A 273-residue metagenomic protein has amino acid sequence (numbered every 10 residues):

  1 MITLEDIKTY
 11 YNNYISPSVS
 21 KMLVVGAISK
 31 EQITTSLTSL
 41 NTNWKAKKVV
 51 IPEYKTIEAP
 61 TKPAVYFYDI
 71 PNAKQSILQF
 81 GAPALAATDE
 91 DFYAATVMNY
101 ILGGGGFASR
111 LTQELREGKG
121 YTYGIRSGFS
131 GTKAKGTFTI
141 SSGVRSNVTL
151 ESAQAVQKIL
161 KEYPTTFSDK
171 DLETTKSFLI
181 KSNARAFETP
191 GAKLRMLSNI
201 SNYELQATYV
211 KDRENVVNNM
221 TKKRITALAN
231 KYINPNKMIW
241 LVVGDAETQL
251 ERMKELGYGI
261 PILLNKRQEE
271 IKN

Functional and structural regions predicted by a protein language model:
M1-S20, P52-I57, N183, N199-Y232: Histidine-acidic residue clusters that define the catalytic metal-binding segment of zinc metallopeptidase domains
I7-Y10, M22-V25, L37, F80 (+7 more regions): Buried hydrophobic packing residues in well-ordered domains
K8-N12, V65-Y68, G124-S130: Short beta-strand/turn micro-motifs at beta-sheet edges
S16-A86, V242-N273: An aromatic/glycine/proline-enriched structural segment found at the starts of mature extracellular/organellar domains
T56-Q75, Q113, E117-T122, K133 (+2 more regions): Short acidic/His-enriched helical or mixed secondary-structure segments at domain edges of catalytic enzymes and some
F80, E90-G103, R110-Q113: Active/ligand-binding-proximal structured segments within catalytic/core domains that scaffold catalytic residues
G105, R126-A186, K254-E255, N265-E270: M16/insulysin-pitrilysin zinc metalloprotease superfamily fold
L160, T208-K237, V242-K266: C-terminal soluble interaction/assembly domains
